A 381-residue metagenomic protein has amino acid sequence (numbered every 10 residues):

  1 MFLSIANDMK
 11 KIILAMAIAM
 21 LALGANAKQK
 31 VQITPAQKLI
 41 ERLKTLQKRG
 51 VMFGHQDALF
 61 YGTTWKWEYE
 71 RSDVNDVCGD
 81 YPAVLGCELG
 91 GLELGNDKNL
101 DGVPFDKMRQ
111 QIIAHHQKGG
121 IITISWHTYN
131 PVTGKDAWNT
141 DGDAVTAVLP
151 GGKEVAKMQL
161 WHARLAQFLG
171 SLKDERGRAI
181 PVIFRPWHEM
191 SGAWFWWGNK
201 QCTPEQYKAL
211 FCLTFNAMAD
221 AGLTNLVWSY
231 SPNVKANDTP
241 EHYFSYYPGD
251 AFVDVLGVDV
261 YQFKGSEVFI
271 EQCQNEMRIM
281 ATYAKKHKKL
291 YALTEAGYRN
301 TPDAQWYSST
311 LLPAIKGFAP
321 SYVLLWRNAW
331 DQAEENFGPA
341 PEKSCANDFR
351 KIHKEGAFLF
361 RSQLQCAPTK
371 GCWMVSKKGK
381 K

Functional and structural regions predicted by a protein language model:
I13-N26: Hydrophobic h-region of N-terminal signal peptides that target proteins for export in Gram-negative bacteria
K28-V84, G90, K98-G102, G356 (+1 more regions): N-terminal module-boundary/linker segments of secreted carbohydrate-active enzymes
A36-L39, W65-V74, D106-Q110, L165-F168 (+3 more regions): Alpha-helical scaffolding within the catalytic cores of extracellular/periplasmic polymer-degrading hydrolases
V51-A58, K289-K381: Substrate-binding cleft of secreted/luminal carbohydrate-active enzymes
H55-Q56, R185-W187, F211-E241, K288-P302 (+1 more regions): Aromatic-lined carbohydrate-recognition surfaces of secreted/lumenal glycan-active proteins
A58-E68, L92-D106, N233-E241, Y261-Q274 (+2 more regions): Acidic-and-aromatic substrate-binding clefts and catalytic sites of carbohydrate-active enzymes
L85-C87, Y243-I270, W326-N328: Aromatic- and acid-rich polysaccharide-binding/catalytic face of secreted or lumenal carbohydrate-active enzymes
G90, L94-N216, D220-L223: Substrate-binding cleft of extracellular glycoside hydrolase catalytic domains
